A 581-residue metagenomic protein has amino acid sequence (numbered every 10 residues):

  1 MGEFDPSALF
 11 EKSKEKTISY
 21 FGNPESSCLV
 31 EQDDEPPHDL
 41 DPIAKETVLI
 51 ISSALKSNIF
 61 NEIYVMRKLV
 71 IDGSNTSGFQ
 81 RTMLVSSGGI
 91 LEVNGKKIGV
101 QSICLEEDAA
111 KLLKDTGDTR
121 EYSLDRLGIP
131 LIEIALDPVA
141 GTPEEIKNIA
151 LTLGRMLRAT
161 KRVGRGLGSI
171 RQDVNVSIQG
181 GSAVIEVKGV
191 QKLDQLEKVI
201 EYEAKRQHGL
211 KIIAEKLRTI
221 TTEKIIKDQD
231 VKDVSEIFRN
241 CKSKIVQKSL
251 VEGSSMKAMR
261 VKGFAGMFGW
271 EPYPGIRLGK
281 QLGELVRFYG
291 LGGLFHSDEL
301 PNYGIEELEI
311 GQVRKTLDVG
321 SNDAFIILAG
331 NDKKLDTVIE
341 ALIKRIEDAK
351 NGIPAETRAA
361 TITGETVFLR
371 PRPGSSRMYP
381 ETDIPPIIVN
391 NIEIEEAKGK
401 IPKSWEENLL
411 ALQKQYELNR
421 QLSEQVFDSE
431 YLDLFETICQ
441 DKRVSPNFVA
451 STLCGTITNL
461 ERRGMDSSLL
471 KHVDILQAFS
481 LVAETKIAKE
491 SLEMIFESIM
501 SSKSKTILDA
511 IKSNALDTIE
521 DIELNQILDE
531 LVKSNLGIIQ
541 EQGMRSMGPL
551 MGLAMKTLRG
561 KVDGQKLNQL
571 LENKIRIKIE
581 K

Functional and structural regions predicted by a protein language model:
M1-I401, R420: Basic, nucleic-acid-interacting segments
A349, P446, T456-L469, S480-V482 (+1 more regions): M16/insulysin-pitrilysin zinc metalloprotease superfamily fold
N390-I394, I401-T437, F448: Long, charged low-complexity interaction segments
L409-K414, E436-Q440, T458, L476-S480 (+3 more regions): Amphipathic alpha-helical segments within well-ordered protein domains
E417, C439-V449, K486-I487, E541-R545: Structural motif
S467-L476, K489-T557: Strongly charged, low-complexity linkers/loops
R545-K581: Short, amphipathic C-terminal "tail helix"
